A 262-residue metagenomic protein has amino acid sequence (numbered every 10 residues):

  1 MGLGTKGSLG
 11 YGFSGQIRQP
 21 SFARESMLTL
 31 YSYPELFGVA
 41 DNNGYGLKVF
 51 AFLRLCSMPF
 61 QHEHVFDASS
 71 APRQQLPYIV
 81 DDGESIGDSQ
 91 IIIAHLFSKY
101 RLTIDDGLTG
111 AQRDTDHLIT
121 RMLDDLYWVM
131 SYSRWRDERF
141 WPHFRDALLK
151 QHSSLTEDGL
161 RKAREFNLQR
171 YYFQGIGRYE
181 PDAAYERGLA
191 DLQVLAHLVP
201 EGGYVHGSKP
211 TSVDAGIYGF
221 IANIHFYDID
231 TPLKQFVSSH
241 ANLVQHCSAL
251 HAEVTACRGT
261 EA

Functional and structural regions predicted by a protein language model:
G2-D158, V205, H225: GST-like domain detector, emphasizing the conserved glutathione-binding G-site in the N-terminal thioredoxin-like
K48, F52-L55, R187-L198, A249: Amphipathic alpha-helical segments that form well-ordered structural scaffolds and often line/cohere around active
W128-V244: GST-like fold's C-terminal all-alpha helical module
A249-A262: C-terminal helix/juxtamembrane-tail motif
